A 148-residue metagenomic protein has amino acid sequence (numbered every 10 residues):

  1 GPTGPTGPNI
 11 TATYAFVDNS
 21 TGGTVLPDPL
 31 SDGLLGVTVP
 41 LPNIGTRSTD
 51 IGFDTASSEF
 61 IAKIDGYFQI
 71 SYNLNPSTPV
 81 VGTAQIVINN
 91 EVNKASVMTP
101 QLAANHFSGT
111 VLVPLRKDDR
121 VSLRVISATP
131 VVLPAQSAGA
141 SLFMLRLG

Functional and structural regions predicted by a protein language model:
P2-G148: Extracellular jelly-roll beta-sandwich "head" domains, especially the C-terminal globular C1q domain
